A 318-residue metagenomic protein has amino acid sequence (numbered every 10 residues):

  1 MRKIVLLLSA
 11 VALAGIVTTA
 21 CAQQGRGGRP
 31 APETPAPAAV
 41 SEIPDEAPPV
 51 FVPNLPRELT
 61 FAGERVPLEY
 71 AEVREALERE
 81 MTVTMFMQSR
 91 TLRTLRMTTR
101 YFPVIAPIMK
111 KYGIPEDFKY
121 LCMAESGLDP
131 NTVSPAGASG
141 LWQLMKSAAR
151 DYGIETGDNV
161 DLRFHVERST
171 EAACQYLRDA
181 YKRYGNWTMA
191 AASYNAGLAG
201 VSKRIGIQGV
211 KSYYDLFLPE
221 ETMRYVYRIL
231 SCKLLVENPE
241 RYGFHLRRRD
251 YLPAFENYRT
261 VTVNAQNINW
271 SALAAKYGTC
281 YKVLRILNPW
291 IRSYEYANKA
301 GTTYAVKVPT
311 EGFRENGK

Functional and structural regions predicted by a protein language model:
K3-L7, T18-G113: An acidic, Gly/Ser/Thr/Pro-rich helix-cap/linker signature
M87, T91-F102, K111-I114, S134-W142 (+5 more regions): Solvent-exposed, acidic/flexible segments
I114-N131, A190-N195, K233, L284-L287: Short, functionally critical alpha-helical segments immediately adjacent to catalytic or ligand/cofactor-binding
A136-D158, T170-A172, L177, V201-R204: Substrate-binding/active-site groove segments that recognize and process beta-1,4-linked N-acetyl-hexosamine
L177-R204: Catalytic and binding regions of secreted/periplasmic enzymes and modules that target cell-wall glycans
E220-G243: Catalytic cores of secreted or luminal carbohydrate-active enzymes
R249-G278: Primarily a LysM-type cell-wall glycan-binding module
R285-K318: Extracellular LysM carbohydrate-binding repeats and other cell-envelope/extracellular binding modules
